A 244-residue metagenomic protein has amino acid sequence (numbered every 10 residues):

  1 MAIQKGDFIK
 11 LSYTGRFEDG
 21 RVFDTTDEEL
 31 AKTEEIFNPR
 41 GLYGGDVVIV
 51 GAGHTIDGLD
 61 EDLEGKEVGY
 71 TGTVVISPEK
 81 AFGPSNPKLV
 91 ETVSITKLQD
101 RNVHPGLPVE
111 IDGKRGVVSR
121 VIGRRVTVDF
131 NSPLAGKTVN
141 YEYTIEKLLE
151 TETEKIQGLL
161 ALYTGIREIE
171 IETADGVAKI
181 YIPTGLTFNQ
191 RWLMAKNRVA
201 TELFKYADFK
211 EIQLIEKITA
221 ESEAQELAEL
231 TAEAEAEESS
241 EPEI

Functional and structural regions predicted by a protein language model:
M1-I244: FKBP-type peptidyl-prolyl cis-trans isomerases
